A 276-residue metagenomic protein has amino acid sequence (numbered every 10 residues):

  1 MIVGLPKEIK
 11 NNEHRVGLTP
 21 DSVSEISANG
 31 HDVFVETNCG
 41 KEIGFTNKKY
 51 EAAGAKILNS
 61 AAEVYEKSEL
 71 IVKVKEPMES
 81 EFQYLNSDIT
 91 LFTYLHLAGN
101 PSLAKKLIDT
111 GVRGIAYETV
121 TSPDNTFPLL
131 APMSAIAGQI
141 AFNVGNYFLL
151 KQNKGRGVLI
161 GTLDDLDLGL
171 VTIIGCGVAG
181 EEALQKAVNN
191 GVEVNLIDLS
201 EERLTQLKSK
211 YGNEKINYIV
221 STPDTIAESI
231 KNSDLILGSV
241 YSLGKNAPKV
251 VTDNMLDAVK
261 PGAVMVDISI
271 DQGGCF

Functional and structural regions predicted by a protein language model:
I2, E8, E79-G169: Glycine/serine-rich phosphate-binding loop and adjoining beta1-alpha1 elements at the start of nucleotide-handling
I2-K106, T110: An N-terminal-biased, well-structured beta-alpha scaffold segment characteristic of Rossmann-like dinucleotide-binding
P6-G44, Q152-G238: Glycine-rich phosphate/diphosphate-binding loop of Rossmann-like nucleotide-binding domains
E8-K10, N38-G40, A62, E76 (+7 more regions): Short, ordered loop/turn segments at secondary-structure junctions
V23, N47, A104, F142 (+2 more regions): Generic hydrophobic/aromatic pocket-lining and core-packing "Φ" positions
A52-L58, K73-K75, K151-G157, K215-S221 (+1 more regions): Short gly/ser/thr-rich secondary-structure transition/capping motifs
E76, I136, G177-V178: Residue-level detector of alpha-helix initiation sites
S209-F276: Rossmann-like adenosine-cofactor binding region
